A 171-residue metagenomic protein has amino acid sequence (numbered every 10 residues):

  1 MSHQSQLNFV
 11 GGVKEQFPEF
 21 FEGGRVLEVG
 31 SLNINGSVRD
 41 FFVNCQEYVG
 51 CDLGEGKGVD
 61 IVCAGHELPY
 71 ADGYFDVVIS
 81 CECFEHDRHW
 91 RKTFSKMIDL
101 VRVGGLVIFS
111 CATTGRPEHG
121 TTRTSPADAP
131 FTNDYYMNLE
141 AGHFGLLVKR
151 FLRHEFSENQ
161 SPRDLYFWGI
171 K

Functional and structural regions predicted by a protein language model:
M1, F17, V59, F84 (+2 more regions): Short N-terminal micro-motifs specific to bacterial/archaeal maturation and metal-cluster initiation sites
M1-F20: Class I SAM-dependent methyltransferase Rossmann-like catalytic core, especially the SAM/SAH-binding loop
L7-V13, V26, V38-F41, A127-T132: A broad, low-specificity signal for short, low-complexity segments enriched in glycine/proline and polar/charged
F17, D40-V43, G56, G145-F151: Alpha-helix C-terminal capping segments
F20, F41, E158-Q160: Sterically constrained small-residue positions within well-ordered secondary structures of folded domains
E22-P117: Conserved SAM-binding loop
R88-K171: S-adenosyl-L-methionine-dependent methyltransferase catalytic module, highlighting the catalytic core
